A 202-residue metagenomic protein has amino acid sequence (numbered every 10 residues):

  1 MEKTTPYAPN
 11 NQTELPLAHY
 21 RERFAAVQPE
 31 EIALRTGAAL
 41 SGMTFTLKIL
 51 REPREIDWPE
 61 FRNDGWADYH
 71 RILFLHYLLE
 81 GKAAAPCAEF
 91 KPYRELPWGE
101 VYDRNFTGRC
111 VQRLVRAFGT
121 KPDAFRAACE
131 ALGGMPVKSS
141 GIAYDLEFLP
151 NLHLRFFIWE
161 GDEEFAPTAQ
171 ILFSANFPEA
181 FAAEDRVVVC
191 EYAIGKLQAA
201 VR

Functional and structural regions predicted by a protein language model:
M1-M43, Y77-L132: Short Lys/Arg-enriched alpha/beta "domain-start" segment
T44-T46, D145: Residue-level detector of beta-strand face positions
T46-H76, W159-E184: Intrinsically disordered, low-complexity regulatory segments enriched in Ser/Thr/Pro and charged residues
D68-K82, V188-G195: Short, hydrophobic/amphipathic alpha-helical patches that form generic packing surfaces within helical domains
G81-A85, E164, L197-V201: Short helix-capping/linker segments at secondary-structure and domain boundaries
E100-Y102, F106, C110, L114 (+3 more regions): Domain-length accessory/inserted modules outside core catalytic folds
T120-E179: Conserved binding-pocket/active-site segment within a compact domain
S174-R202: A recognition module on extended beta-rich or small alphabeta surfaces enriched in W/G with H and D/E
